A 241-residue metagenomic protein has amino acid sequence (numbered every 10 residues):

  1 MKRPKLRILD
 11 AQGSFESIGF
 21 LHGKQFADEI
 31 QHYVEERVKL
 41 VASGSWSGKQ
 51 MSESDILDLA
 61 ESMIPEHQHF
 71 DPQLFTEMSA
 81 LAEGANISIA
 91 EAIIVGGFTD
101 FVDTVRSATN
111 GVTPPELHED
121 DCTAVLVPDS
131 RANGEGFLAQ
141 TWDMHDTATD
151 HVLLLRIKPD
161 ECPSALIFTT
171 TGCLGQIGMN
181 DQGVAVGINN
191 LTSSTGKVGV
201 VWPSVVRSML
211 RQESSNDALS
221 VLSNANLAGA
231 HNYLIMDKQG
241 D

Functional and structural regions predicted by a protein language model:
M1-N216, D241: N-terminal mature-domain region immediately after signal-peptide cleavage in secreted/organellar precursors
M179-D181, N226-A230, D237-D241: Short gly/pro-enriched beta-turn/loop segments at secondary-structure junctions
S215, S220-I235: Internal, well-folded beta-alpha domain core
